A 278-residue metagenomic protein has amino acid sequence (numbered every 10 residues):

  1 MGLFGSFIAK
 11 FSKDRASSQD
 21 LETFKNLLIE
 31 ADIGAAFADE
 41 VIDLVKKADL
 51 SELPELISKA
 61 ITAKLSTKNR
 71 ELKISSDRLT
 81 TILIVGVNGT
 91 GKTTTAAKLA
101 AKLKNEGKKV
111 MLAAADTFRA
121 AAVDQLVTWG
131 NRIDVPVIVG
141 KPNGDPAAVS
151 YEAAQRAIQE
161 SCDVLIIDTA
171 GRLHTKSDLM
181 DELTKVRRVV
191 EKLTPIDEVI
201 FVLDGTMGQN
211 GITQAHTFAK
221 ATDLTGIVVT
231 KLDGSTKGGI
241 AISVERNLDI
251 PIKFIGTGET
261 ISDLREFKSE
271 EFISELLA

Functional and structural regions predicted by a protein language model:
L3-A115, A122-N143, A147-I158, D163-I167: Primarily NTPase-proximal linker/entry elements flanking Walker-type ATP/GTP-binding cores
K13, I29-I33, K46, G171 (+4 more regions): Amphipathic alpha-helical interaction elements
A35-F37, R119, D233, I261: Short hydrophobic/aromatic residue motifs in ordered secondary structure
V85, A170, D204: Short loop/turn motifs enriched for small/polar and acidic residues
G89, T117-R119, G171, M207 (+1 more regions): Short, glycine/acidic-enriched loop or turn micro-motifs at the edges of active sites
T90-T94, A120-D124, D181-V186, Q209-N210: Short low-complexity stretches enriched in small and charged residues
T93-T95, T117, T169, T175 (+2 more regions): Ser/Thr-centric signal marking residues that sit in or immediately flank functional binding/regulatory motifs
P146-E160, H174-A278: Conserved catalytic-core segment of NTP-binding enzymes
